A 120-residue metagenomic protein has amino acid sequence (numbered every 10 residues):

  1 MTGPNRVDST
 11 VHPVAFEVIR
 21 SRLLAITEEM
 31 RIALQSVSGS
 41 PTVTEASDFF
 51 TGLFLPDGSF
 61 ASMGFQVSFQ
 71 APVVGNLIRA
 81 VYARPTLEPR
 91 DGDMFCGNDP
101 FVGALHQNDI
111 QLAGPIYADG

Functional and structural regions predicted by a protein language model:
M1-D91, C96-D119: Glycine/proline-enriched, intrinsically flexible loops and inter-domain linkers
